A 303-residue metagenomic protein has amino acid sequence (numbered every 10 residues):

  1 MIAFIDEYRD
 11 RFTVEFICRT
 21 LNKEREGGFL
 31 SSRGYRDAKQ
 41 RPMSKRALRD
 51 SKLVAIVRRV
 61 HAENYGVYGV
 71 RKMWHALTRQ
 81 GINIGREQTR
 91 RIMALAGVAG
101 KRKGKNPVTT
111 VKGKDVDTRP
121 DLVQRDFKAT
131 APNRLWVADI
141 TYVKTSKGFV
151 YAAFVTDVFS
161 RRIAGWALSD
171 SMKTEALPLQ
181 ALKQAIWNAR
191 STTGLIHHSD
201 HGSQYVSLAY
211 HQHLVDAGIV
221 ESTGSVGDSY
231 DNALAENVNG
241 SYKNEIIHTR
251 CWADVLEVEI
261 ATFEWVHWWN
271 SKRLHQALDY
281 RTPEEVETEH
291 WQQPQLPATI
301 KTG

Functional and structural regions predicted by a protein language model:
M1-G303: Charged DNA-binding/catalytic regions of mobile-element recombinases
